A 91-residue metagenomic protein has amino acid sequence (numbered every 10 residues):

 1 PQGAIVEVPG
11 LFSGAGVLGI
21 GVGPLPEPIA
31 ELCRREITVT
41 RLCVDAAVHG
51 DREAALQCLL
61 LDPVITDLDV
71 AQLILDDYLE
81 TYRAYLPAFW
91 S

Functional and structural regions predicted by a protein language model:
P1-S91: Metallocofactor- and cofactor-centric catalytic cores in central/energy metabolism, strongly enriched
